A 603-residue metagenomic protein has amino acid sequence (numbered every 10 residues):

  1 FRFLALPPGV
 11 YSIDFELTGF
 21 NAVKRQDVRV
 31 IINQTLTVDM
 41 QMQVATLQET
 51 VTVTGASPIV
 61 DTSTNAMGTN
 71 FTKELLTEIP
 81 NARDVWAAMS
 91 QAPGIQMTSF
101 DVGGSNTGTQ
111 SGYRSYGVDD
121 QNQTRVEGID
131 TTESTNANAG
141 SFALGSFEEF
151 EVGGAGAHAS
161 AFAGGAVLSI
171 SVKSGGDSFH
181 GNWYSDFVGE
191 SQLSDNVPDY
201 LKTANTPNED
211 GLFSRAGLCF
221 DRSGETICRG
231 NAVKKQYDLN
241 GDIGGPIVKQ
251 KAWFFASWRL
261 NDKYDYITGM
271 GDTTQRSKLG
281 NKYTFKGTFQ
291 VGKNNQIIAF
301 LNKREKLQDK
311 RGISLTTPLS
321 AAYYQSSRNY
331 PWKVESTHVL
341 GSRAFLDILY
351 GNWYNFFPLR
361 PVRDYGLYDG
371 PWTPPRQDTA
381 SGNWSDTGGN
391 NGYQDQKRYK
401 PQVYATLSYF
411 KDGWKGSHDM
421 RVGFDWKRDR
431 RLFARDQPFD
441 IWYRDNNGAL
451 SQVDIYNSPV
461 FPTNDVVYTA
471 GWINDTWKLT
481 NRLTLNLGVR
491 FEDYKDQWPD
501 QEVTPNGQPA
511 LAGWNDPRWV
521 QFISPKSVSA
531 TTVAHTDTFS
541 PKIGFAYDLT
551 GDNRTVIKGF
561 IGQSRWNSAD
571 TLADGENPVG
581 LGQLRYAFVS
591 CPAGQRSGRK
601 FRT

Functional and structural regions predicted by a protein language model:
F1-T72: Periplasm-facing N-terminal accessory domains of Gram-negative outer-membrane beta-barrel systems
G55, A66, G112-G154, S171-T203: Periplasmic plug
T77-E133, G153-A157, A163-G176: Extracytoplasmic beta-strand/coil segments of soluble accessory domains associated with Gram-negative outer-membrane
A82, K173-G175, Q236, V248-Q250 (+7 more regions): Outer-membrane beta-barrel channels and translocator barrels
T98, S381, E502-S540, G544-T603: Solvent-exposed loop/turn elements at secondary-structure boundaries
H180, C228-L307, Y324-D347, R490 (+1 more regions): Transmembrane beta-barrel wall of Gram-negative outer-membrane proteins
M270-R276, N390, S417-T550: Signature of Gram-negative outer-membrane beta-barrel scaffolds
L279, Q290-W472, Q521: Replace "related TpsB outer-membrane translocases also match" with "some related outer-membrane beta-barrels such as
